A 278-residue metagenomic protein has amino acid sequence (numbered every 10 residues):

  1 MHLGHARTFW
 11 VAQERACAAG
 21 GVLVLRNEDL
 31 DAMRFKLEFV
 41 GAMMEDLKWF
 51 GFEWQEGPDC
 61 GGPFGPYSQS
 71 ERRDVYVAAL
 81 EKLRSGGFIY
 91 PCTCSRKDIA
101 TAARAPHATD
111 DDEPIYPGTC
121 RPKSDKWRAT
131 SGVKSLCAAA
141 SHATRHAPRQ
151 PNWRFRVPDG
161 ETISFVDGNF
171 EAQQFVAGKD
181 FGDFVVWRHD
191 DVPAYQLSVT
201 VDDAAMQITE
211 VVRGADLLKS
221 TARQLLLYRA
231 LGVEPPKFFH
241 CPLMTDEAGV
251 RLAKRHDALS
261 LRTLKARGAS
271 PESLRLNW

Functional and structural regions predicted by a protein language model:
M1-T109, A215-D216, S220-L226, A230-V233: N-terminal Rossmann-like or analogous alpha/beta NTP/dinucleotide-binding catalytic cores that position adenine
W49-P58, S85, Y116-W127, R267-S270: Short, basic, helix/turn surface patches
Q55-P58, P235-F238, E272-L274: Short, surface-exposed acidic
F64, E247-W278: Conserved catalytic-core subdomain
V77, E81, A100, R121 (+2 more regions): Generic detector of well-ordered alpha-helical segments enriched in charged/polar residues, highlighting helical
P91, K97-A138, R145-L252, S260-K265: Active-site cores that bind ATP or allylic diphosphates and position pyrophosphate for catalysis
